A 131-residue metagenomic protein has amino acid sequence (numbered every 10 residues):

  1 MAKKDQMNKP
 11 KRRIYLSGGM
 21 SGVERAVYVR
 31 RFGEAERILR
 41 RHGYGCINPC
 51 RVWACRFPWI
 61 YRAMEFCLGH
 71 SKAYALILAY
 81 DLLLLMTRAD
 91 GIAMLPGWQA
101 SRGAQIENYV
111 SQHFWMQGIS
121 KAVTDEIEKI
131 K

Functional and structural regions predicted by a protein language model:
M1-K131: Conserved catalytic or regulatory cores that recognize and/or transform ribose-phosphate-containing ligands
